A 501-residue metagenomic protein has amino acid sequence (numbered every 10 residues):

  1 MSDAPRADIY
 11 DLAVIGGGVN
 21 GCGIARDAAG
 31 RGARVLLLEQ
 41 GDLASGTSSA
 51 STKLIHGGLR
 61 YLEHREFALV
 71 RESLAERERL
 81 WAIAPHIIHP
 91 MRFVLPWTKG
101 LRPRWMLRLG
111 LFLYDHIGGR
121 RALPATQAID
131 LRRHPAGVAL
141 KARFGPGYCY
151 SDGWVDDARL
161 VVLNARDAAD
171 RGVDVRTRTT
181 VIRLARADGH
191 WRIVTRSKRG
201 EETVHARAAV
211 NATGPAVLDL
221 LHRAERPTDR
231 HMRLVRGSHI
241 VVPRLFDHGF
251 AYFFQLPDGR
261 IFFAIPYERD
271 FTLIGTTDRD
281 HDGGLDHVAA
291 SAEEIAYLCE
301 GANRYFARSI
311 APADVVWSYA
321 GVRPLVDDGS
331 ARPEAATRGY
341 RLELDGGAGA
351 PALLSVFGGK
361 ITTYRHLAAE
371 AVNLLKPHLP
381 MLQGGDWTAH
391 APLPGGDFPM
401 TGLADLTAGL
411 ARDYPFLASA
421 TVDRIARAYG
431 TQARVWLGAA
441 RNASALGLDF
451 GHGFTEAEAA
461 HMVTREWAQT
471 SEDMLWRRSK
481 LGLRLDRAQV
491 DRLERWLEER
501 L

Functional and structural regions predicted by a protein language model:
M1-I9, G200: A short, basic/flexible loop-to-alpha-helix module at the beginning of a structural domain
R6-N20: Beta1/beta-strand and adjacent pyrophosphate-binding region of the FAD-binding site in flavoprotein oxidoreductases
A13-I15, V204-G214: Short hydrophobic core segments
A29-S49: Glycine-rich FAD pyrophosphate-binding loop
K53-A136: Dinucleotide-binding Rossmann-like beta1-alpha1 core, especially the glycine-rich loop that anchors the ADP
Y148-T203, R207: Helical element adjacent to the flavin cofactor pocket in flavoenzyme catalytic cores
S151, D157-R159, D167, P227-S238 (+7 more regions): C-terminal catalytic lobe of FAD-dependent flavoproteins
N211-R226: Flavin (primarily FAD) binding-site architecture
